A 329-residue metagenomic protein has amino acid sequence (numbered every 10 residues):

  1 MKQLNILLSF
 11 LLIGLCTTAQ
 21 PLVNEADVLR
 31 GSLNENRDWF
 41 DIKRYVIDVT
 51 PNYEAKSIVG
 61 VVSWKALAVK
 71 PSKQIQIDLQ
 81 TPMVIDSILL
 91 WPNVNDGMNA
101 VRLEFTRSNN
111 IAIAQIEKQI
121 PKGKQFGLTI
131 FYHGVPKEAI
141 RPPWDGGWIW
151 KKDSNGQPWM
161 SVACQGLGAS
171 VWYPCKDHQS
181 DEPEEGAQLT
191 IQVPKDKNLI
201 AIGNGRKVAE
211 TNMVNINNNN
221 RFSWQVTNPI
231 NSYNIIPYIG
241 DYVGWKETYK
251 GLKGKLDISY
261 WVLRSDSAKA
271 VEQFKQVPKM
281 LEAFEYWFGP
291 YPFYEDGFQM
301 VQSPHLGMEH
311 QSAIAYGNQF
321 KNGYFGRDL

Functional and structural regions predicted by a protein language model:
M1-E25: Bacterial Sec-dependent N-terminal signal peptides
A19-V61, D86, D153-Q157: N-terminal, polar/Ser/Thr-rich
N24-A26, N36, L128-Y242: Extended, low-hydrophobicity, Ser/Thr/Pro/Gly-biased non-transmembrane segments
I47-T50, W64, V101-E104, Q115-I120 (+2 more regions): Beta-strand-rich interaction surfaces with strong enrichment in secreted/lumenal proteins
A55-P82: Ligand-binding face of N-terminal immunoglobulin V-set domains in extracellular IgSF glycoproteins
V62, Q119, Q125, T129-F131 (+4 more regions): Zn2+-dependent metallopeptidase catalytic core
Q80-K151: A surface-exposed beta-strand-loop module
I191, S223, D241-L329: Juxtacatalytic substrate-recognition/specificity segment
